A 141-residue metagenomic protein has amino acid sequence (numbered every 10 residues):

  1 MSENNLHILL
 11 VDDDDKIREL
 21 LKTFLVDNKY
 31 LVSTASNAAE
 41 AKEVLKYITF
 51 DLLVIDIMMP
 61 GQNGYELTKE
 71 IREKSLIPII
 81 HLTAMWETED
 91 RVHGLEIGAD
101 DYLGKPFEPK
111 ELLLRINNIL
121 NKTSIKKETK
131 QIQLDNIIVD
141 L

Functional and structural regions predicted by a protein language model:
L6-H7, N117-L141: Short, Lys/Arg-enriched segments at the junction into DNA-binding effector domains of transcriptional regulators
D15-S33: Two-component/phosphorelay signaling modules centered on CheY-like receiver
T34-L52: Acidic, metal-coordinating helix/loop segments flanking the phosphotransfer/catalytic sites of two-component signaling
N37, N63-E66: Acidic catalytic/metal-coordinating carboxylates
K46-I48, E70-I77, I97: Conserved phosphotransfer cores of two-component systems
D56, T83: Active-site residues of response regulator receiver
M59: Receiver (REC) domain active-site loop signature in two-component systems and cognate sites in sensor histidine kinases
